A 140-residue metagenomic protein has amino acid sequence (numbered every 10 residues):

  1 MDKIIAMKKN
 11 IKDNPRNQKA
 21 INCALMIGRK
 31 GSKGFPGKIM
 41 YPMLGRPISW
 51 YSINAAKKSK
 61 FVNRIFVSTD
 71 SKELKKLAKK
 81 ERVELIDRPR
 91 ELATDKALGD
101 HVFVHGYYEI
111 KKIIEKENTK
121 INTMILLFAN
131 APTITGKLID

Functional and structural regions predicted by a protein language model:
N17, I21-S68: N-terminal glycine-rich phosphate-binding loop and ensuing alpha1 helix
K30, R88-T94: Short, acidic/turn-prone active-site loops that include or flank metal/cofactor- and phosphate-binding residues
L44, T69-D70, L98, K137: Short beta->alpha linker loops
N54, K58, K80, Y108: Short, well-ordered alpha-helices that flank and scaffold nucleotide-derived cofactor binding pockets
F61-L85: Acidic donor-binding segment of Leloir-type glycosyltransferases
L92-D140: Conserved beta-loop-beta/alpha segment of the NTase-like Rossmann-fold superfamily that binds/positions NTPs
